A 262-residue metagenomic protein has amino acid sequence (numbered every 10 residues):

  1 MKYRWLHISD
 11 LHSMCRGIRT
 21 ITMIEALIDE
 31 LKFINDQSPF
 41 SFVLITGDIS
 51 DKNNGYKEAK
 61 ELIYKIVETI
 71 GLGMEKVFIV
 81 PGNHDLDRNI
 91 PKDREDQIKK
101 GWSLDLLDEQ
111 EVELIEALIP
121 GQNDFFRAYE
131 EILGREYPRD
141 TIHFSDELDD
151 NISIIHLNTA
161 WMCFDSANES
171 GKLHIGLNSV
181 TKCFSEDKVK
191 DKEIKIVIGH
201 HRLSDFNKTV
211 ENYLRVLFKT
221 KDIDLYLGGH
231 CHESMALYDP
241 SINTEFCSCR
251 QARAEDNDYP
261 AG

Functional and structural regions predicted by a protein language model:
M1-L6, T141-H156, I194, P240-E245: Beta-strand-turn-beta hairpins that frame and shape the catalytic cleft of phosphate-ester-processing enzymes
M1-V77, D87-N89, K182-S185, V189-D191: N-terminal active-site segment of His-dependent metallophosphoesterases
H7-S9, S41-D48, E75-N83, K195-H200 (+2 more regions): Active-site neighborhood of phospho(di)ester-bond hydrolases with catalytic His/Asp-centered motifs
M14-C15, D51-N54, D85-I90, M162-D165 (+3 more regions): Short catalytic/ligand-binding loop motif for oxyanion handling, primarily in non-cytosolic enzymes, centered on
T22-E25, K60-I63, E95-I98, L173-H174 (+2 more regions): Glycine-rich, phosphate-binding/catalytic loops in enzymes
L62-I175: Extended active-site neighborhood of metal-dependent phosphoesterases/phosphodiesterases
W161-L225, A236: Active-site-proximal segments of metal-dependent phosphoesterases and phosphodiesterases across multiple
S204-G262: Conserved beta-sheet core of the metallophosphoesterase superfamily
